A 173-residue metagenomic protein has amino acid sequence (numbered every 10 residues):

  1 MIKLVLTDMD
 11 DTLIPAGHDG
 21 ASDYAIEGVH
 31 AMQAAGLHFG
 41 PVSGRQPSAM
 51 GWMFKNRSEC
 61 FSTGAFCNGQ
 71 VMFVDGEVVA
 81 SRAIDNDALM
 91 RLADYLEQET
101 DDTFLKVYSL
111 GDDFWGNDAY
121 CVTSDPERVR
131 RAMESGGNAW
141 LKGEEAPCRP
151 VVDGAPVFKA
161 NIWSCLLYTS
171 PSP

Functional and structural regions predicted by a protein language model:
K3-A16: Asp-based phosphoryl-transfer active-site loop
D23-R130: Active-site phosphate-binding/coordination module
E77, P156-A160: Short amphipathic alpha-helical segments
S124-E144: Acidic, His- and aromatic-enriched active-site or binding-groove loops in soluble protein domains that engage sugars
K142-D153: Short acidic low-complexity segments
I162-C165: Short beta-strand-to-loop capping motifs
Y168-P173: Conserved small/polar residues in nucleotide/adenosyl-binding loops
